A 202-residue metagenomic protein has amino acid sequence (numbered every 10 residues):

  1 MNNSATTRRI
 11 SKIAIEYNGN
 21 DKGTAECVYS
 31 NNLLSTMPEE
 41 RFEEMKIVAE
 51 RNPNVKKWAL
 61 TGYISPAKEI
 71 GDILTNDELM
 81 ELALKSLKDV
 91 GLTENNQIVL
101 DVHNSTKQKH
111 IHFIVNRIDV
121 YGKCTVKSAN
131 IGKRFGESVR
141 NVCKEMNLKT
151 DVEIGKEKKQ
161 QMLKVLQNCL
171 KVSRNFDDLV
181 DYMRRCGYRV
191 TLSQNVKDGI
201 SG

Functional and structural regions predicted by a protein language model:
M1-G202: N-terminal nicking endonuclease/strand-transfer module with a His-rich metal-binding environment and a catalytic Tyr
